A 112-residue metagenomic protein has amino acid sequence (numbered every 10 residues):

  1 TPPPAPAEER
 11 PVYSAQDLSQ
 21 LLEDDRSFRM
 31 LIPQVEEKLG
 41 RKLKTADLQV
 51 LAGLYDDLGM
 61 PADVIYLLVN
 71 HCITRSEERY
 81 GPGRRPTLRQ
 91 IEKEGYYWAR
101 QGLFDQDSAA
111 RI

Functional and structural regions predicted by a protein language model:
P3-D63, L67, Q106-I112: Long, charged low-complexity interaction segments
G53-I112: Short, cationic/aromatic linear interface patches that serve as DNA/RNA-contacting surfaces or protein-partner docking
